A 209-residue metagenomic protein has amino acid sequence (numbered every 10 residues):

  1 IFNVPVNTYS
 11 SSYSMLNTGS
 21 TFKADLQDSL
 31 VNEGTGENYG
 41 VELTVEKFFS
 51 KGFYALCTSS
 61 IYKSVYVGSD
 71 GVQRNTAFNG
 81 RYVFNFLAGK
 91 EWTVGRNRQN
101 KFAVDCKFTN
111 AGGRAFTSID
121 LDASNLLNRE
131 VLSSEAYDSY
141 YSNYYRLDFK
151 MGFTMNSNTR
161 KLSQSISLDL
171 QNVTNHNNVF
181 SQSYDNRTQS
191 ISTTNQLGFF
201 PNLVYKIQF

Functional and structural regions predicted by a protein language model:
F2-V6, S20-G113: Gram-negative outer-membrane beta-barrel transporters
T8-L16, Y62, Y66-Q73, F116-A123 (+1 more regions): Outer-membrane beta-barrel translocator domains and adjoining extracellular loop/strand segments of Gram-negative
Y13-A24, F116-Y140: Flexible glycine-rich, low-complexity coil/linker segments exposed to the extracellular/periplasmic environment
F22-L30, V67-G71, R129-Y137, D185-S190: Extracytoplasmic loops and strand-loop junctions of Gram-negative outer membrane beta-barrel proteins
L26-N32, L87-E91, D120, E135-Y140 (+2 more regions): Short C-terminal domain-edge/linker segments immediately following a structured domain
E33-E37, T76-Y82, Y137-R146, N195-F199: Short sequence motifs at beta-strands and strand-loop junctions characteristic of Gram-negative outer-membrane
E33-E42, E46-F48, G52, S139-Y145 (+3 more regions): Outer-membrane beta-barrel transmembrane strands
A55, N97, K101, F108-N128 (+2 more regions): C-terminal beta-signal and adjacent terminal beta-strands/loops of Gram-negative outer-membrane beta-barrel proteins
